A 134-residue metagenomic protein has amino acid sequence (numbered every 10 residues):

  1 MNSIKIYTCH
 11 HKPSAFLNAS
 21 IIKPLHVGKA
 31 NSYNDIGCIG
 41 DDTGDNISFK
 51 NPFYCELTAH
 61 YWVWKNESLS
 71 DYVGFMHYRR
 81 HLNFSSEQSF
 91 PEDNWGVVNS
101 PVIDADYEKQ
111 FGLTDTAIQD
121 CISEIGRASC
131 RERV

Functional and structural regions predicted by a protein language model:
M1-R133: ER/Golgi luminal nucleotide-sugar-dependent glycosyltransferases, focusing on the catalytic module
